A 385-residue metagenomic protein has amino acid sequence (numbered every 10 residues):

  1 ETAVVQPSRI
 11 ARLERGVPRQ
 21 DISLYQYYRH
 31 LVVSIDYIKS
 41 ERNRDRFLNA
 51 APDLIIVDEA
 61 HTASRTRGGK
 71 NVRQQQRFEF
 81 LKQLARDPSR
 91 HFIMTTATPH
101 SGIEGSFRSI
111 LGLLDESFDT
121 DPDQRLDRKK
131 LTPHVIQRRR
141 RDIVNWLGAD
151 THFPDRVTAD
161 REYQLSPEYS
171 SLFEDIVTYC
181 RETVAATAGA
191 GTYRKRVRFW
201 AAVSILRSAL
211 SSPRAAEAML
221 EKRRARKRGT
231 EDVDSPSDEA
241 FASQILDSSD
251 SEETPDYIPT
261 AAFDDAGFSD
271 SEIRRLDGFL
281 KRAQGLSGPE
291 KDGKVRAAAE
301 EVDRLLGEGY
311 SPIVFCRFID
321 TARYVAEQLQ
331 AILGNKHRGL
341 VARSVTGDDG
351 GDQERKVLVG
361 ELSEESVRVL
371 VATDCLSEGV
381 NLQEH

Functional and structural regions predicted by a protein language model:
E1-R12, L114-S117, Q328-H337: Conserved helix-turn-beta segment of the N-terminal RecA-like "Helicase ATP-binding" lobe in SF1/SF2 helicases
E1-Y25, R29-H30: Conserved nucleic-acid-binding Ia/Ib motif block in the N-terminal RecA-like helicase ATPase lobe
V5-R15, I35-S40, C316-D320, L340-K356 (+1 more regions): Conserved helicase motor
Q20, Y27, V32-P52, S64 (+1 more regions): Inter-lobe coupling linker of SF2 helicases/translocases
S23-Y25, R46-N49, L84-S89, R304-G307 (+3 more regions): Conserved catalytic network of the ASCE P-loop NTPase/AAA+ motor domain
L24-E41, E361-E378: Conserved two-lobed SF2 helicase motor
D58-E59: Walker B catalytic acidic pair
P154-Q164, E217-R368: Conserved Helicase C-terminal RecA-like lobe
